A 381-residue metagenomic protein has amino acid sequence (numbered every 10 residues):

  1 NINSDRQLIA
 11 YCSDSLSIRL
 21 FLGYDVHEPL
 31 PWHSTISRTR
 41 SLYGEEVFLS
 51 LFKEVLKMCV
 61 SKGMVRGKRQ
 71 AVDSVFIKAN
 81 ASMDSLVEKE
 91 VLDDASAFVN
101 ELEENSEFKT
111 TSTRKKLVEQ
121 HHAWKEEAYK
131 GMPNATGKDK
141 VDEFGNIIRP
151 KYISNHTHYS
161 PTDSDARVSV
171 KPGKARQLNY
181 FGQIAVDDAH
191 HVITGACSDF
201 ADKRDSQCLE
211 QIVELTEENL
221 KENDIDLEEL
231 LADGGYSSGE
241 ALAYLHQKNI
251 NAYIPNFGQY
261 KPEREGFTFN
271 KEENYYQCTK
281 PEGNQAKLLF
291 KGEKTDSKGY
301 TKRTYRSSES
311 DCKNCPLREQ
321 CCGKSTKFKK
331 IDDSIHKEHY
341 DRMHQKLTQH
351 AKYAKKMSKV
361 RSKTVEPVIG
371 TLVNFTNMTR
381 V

Functional and structural regions predicted by a protein language model:
I2-D14, Y24-V381: Anion-binding and metal-coordination hotspots
I18-L22: Short amphipathic alpha-helical interface patches used for protein-protein assembly/oligomerization
